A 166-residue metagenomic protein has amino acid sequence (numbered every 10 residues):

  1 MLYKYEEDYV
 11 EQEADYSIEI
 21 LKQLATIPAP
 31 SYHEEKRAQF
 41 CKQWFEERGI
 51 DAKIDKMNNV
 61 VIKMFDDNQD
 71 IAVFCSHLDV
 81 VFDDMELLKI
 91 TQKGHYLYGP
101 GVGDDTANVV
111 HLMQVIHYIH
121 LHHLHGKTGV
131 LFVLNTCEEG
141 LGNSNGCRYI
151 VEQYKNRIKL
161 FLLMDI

Functional and structural regions predicted by a protein language model:
M1-D8, Y96, E152-L163: Proteins with a high burden of low-complexity, intrinsically disordered sequence enriched in S/T/G/P/A and R, requiring
L2-Y98: Acidic/His- and Gly-rich active-site-bordering loop/insert found across diverse amide/peptide-bond hydrolases
K56-M57, S76-L78, P100-V102, N135-E138 (+1 more regions): Fold-independent oxyanion-binding glycine-rich loops and adjacent beta-strand/coil segments at enzyme active sites
M85, G101-A107: FAD-binding core of FAD-dependent oxidoreductases, characterized by glycine-rich FAD pyrophosphate-binding loops
D105-I166: Acidic/histidine-rich catalytic neighborhood of metal-dependent amide-processing enzymes
